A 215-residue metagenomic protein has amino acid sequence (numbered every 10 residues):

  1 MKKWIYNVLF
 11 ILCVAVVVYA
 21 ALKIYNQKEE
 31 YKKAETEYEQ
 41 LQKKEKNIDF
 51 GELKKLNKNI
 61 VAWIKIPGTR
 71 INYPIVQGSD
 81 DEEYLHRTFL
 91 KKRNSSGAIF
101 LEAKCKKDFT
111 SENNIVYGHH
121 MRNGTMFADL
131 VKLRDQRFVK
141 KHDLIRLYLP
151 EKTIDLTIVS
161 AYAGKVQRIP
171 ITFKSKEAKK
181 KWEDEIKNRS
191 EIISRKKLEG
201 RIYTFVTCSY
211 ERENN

Functional and structural regions predicted by a protein language model:
M1-V16: N-terminal Sec-pathway targeting helices
C13-N215: Solvent-exposed, non-transmembrane regions of membrane-associated and secreted proteins
